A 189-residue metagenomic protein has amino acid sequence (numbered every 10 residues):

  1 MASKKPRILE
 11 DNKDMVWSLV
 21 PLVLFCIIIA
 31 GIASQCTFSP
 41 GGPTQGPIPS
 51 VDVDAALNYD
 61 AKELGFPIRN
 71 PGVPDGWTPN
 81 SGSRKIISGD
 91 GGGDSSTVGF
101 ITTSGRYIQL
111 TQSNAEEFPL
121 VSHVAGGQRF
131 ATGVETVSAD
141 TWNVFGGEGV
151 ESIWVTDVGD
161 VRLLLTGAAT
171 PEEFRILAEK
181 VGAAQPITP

Functional and structural regions predicted by a protein language model:
M1-P79: Charge-rich, low-complexity N-terminal segments
A30, A131-P189: A short, solvent-exposed beta-edge/loop patch
Q35, G126-Q128, V181-A183: Short, charged/polar low-complexity linear motifs in solvent-exposed/disordered segments
I48-E148: Short, solvent-exposed recognition patches
